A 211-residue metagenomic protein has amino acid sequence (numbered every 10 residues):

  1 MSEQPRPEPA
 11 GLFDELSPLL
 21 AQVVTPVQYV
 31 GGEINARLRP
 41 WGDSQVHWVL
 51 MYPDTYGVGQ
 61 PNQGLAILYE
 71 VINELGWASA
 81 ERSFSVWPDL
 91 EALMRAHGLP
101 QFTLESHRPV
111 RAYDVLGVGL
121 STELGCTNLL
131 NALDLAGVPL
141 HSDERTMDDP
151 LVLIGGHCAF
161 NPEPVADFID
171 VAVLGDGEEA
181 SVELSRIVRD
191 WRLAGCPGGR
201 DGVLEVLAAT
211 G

Functional and structural regions predicted by a protein language model:
M1-T25, L75: Helix-enriched interaction subdomains in cytosolic or periplasmic regions, typified by TIR/SEFIR signaling/NADase cores
E8-G11, G32-R37, E70: ER/secretory pathway lumenal C-terminal domains and tails of membrane proteins involved in glycoprotein biogenesis
P18, Q22-E33, W41-Y56: Short glycine-rich His-centered loop
E33-D43, S106-R108, L204: Short boundary motifs at domain starts and secondary-structure transition points
V46-W48, D54, G59-N73, L120-G125 (+2 more regions): General detector of N-terminal leader/presequence modules that precede the first folded domain
W48-P53, G57-E70, E74-E81, V86-M94 (+2 more regions): Low-complexity, highly charged intrinsically disordered N-terminal segments that act as targeting/localization
S85-G211: Glycine-rich beta-alpha loop elements in corrinoid/cobalamin-binding modules across cobalamin-dependent enzymes
